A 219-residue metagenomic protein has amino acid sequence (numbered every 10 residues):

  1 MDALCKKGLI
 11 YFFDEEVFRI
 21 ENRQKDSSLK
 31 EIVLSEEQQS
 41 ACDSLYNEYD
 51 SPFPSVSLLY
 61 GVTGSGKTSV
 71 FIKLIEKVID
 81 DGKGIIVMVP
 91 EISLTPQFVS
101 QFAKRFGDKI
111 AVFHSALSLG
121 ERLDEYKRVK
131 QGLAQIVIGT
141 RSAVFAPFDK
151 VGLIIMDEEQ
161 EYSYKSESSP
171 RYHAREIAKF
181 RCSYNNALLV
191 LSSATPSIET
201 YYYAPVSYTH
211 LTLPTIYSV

Functional and structural regions predicted by a protein language model:
M1-I177, R181-T195, T200-Y201, P205-L211: Accessory, non-ATPase domains that flank or precede helicase/AAA+ motor cores in DNA-metabolism machines
H210-V219: Single conserved hydrophobic/aromatic residue that forms the stacking wall/gate of nucleotide- or nucleobase-binding
